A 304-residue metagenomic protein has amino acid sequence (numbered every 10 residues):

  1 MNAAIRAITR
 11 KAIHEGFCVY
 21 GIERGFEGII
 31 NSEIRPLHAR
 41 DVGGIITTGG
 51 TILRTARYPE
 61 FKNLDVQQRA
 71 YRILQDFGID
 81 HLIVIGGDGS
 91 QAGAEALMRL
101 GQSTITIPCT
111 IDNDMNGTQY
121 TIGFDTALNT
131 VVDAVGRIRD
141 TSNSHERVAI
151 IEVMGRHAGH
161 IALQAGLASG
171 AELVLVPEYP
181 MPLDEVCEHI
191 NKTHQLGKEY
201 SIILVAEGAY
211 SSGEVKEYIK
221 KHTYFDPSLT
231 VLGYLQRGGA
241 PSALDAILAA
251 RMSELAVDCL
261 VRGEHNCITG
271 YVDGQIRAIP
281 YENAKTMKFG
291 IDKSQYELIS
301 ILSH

Functional and structural regions predicted by a protein language model:
M1-I30: N-terminal phosphate-binding or glycine-rich loops at protein starts, especially the Walker A/P-loop of NTPases
R6-E15, R35-D41, A96-T106, I122-T126 (+2 more regions): A glycine- and small-aliphatic-rich helix-loop capping segment at beta-alpha/alpha-beta transitions that lines
V19-I22, V84-G86, A96, S103 (+2 more regions): Accessory alpha-helical/coil subdomains and C-terminal extensions that flank or cap enzyme catalytic cores
I22-G28, R57-Y58, G87-G89, Q102 (+6 more regions): Short, ordered loop/turn segments at secondary-structure junctions
I29-L82, G89-S90, I122-N129, D133 (+1 more regions): Glycine-rich oxoanion-binding loops at beta->alpha junctions
G117-L128, G239-A246: Short beta-strand elements at the ligand-binding edges of bilobed clamshell
H222, L235-A250, V257-V261: Catalytic, metal-anchored helix/loop core of enzyme active sites in primary metabolism
C267-H304: Phosphate-binding loop/pocket of nucleotide- and phosphate-handling active sites
